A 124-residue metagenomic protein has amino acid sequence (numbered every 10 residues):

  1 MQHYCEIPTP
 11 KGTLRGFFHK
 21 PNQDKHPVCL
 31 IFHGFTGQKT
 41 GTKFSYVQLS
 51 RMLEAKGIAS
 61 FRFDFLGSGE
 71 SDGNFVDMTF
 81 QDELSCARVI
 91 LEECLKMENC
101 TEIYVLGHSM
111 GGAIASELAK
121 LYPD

Functional and structural regions predicted by a protein language model:
M1-P27: N-terminal cap/lid segment of alpha/beta-hydrolase-fold proteins
N22-D64: Short, surface-exposed "cap/lid" segments of acyl-processing enzymes
G37, G67, G112: Active-site micro-motifs of SAM-dependent methyltransferase domains
G41, D72, A115-E117: Short glycine-/acidic-enriched loop or helix-start segments at secondary-structure transitions that form or flank
Y46-L49, M78, Y122-P123: Glycine-rich, phosphate-binding/catalytic loops in enzymes
S68-C100: Catalytic nucleophile-loop/oxyanion-hole region of alpha/beta-hydrolase and closely related hydrolase-like folds
I90-D124: Primarily recognizes the serine-hydrolase "nucleophile elbow" in alpha/beta-hydrolase and SGNH/GDSL folds
